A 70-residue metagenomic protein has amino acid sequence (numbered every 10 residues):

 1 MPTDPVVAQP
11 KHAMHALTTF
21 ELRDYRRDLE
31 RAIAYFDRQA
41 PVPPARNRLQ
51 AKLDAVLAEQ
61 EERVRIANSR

Functional and structural regions predicted by a protein language model:
P2-D37, R63: N-terminal acidic leader/helix
V6-V7, V42, V56, V64: Extended aliphatic helical segments
T19, K52-R70: Amphipathic alpha-helical coiled-coil segments
R23, P43-D54: Short, charged, amphipathic alpha-helical segments
A32, Q39-V42, R46, E59 (+1 more regions): Soluble, cytosolic/nucleoplasmic coiled-coil alpha-helices used as oligomeric scaffolds and tethers in large eukaryotic
